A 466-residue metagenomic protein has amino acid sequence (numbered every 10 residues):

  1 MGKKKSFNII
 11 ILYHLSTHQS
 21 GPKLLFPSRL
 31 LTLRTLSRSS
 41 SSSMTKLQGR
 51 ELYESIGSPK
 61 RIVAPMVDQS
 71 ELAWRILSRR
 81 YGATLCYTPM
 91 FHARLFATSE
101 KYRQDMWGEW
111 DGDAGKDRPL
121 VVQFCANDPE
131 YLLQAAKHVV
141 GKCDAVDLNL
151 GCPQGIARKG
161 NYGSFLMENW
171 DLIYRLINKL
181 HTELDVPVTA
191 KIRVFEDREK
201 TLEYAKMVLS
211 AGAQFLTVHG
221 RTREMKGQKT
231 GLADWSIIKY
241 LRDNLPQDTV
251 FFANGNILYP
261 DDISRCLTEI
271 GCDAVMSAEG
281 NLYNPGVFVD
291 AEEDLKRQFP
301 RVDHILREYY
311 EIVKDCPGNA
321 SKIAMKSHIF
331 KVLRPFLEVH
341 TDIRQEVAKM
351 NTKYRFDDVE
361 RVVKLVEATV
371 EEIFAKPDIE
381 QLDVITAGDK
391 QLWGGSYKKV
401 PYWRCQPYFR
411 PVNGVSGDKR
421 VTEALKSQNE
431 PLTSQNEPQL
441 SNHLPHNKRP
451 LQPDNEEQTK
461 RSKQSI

Functional and structural regions predicted by a protein language model:
G2, I11, F26-L31, L36-I62 (+8 more regions): Alpha/beta catalytic cores of nucleotide-metabolism and tRNA/nucleoside-modifying enzymes
K4-K5, K23: Polybasic, lysine-rich low-complexity intrinsically disordered segments
N8, Y13-H14, H18: Intrinsic-disorder-associated, low-complexity terminal segments enriched in Asp/Asn/His/Tyr and depleted of Lys/Arg
T45-G57, M66-V139: Glycine-rich, positively charged N-terminal anion/phosphate-binding segment
M66-D68, F91-A93, C125-N127, G151-P153 (+4 more regions): Active-site beta-loop-alpha junctions enriched in small/polar residues
Y87, V121-Q123, D147-N149, T217 (+1 more regions): Conserved beta-strand positions in the central sheet of alpha/beta enzyme cores
K137-V146, L150-G160, D171-T249: Alpha/beta enzyme core
N161-M167, G227, E292-K296: Short glycine-enriched, charge-decorated loop/helix-capping segments at active-site entrances that position
